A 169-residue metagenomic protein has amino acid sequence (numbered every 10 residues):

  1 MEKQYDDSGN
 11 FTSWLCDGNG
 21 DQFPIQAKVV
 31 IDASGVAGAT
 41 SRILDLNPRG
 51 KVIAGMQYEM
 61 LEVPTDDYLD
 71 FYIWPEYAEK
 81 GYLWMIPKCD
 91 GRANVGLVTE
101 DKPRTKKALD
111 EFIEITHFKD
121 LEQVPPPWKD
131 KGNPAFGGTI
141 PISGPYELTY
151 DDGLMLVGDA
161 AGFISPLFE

Functional and structural regions predicted by a protein language model:
E2-P24: Conserved beta-strand-loop-beta-strand element in the redox core of flavoprotein oxidoreductases
G20-V29, Y150-D151: Core beta-strand elements of the Rossmann-like FAD/NAD(P) dinucleotide-binding domain in flavoenzyme oxidoreductases
F23, T40-S41, I164: Glycine/Thr-rich phosphate-binding loops of Rossmann-like dinucleotide-binding domains
I25, M56-L61, Y68-I73, N94-P103: Flexible, glycine/proline-enriched loop segments at strand-loop-helix junctions that form or flank small-ligand binding
A27-V29, A33-G38, A160-A161: Glycine-/small-residue-rich beta->alpha transition segments that form the dinucleotide
A37-F71, H117, Q123-K129, N133-I140: Central beta-strand plus flanking loop segment that forms part of the substrate or channel wall within the catalytic
I73-K107, P145-T149, M155-V157: Active-site substrate-recognition segment that forms the wall of the catalytic cavity or substrate channel
P103-E169: FAD/FMN-dependent oxidoreductases across multiple families
